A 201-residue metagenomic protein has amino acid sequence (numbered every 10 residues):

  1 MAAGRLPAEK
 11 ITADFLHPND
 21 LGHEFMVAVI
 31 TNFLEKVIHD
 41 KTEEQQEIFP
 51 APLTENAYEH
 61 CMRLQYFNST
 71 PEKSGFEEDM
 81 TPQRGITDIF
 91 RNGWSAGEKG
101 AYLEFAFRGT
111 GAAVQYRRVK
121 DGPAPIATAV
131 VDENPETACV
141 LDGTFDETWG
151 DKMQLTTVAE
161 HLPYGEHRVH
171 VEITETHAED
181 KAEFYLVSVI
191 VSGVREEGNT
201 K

Functional and structural regions predicted by a protein language model:
M1-A13: Short, flexible helix-coil linker/hinge segments at the edges of structured domains or between repeats
K10-F15, L21-K201: Conserved catalytic region of serine esterases and O-acyltransferases that act on ester linkages in lipids
